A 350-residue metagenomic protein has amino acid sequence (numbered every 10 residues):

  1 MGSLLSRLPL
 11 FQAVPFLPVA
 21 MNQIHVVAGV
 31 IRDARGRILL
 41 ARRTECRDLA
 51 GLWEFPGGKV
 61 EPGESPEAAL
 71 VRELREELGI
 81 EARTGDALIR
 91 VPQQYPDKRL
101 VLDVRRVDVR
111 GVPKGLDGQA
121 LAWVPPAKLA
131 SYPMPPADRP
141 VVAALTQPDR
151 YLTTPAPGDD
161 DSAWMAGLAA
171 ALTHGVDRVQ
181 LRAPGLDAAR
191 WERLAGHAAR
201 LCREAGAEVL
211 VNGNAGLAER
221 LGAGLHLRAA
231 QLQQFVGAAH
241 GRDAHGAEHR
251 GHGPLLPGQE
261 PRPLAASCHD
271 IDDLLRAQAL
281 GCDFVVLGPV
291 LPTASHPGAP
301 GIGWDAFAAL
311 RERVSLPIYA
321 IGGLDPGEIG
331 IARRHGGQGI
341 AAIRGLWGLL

Functional and structural regions predicted by a protein language model:
V19-I38, R90: Conserved N-terminal beta-strand and adjoining loop/helix that marks the start of the Nudix/MutT-like hydrolase domain
R37-I80, I89: Conserved Nudix-box catalytic region and its N-terminal flanking loop in Nudix hydrolases and closely related
V91-G115: Active-site-adjacent beta-strand/loop module that shapes the phosphate/pyrophosphate-binding cleft
V104-R106, K114-T146: NUDIX/MutT-family hydrolases
P184-A198, G213-E219, L227-G241, I271-L275 (+2 more regions): Active-site-adjacent beta->alpha loops and helix N-cap segments on the catalytic face of soluble alpha/beta enzymes
L194-L210, R262-S267, P300-A320: Alpha-helix-loop-beta-strand connector modules within alpha/beta enzyme cores
V209-A223, H269-L280, R313-Y319, L324-I340: Catalytic cores of alpha/beta
A229-F235, V286-G298, P326-L350: Glycine-rich phosphate-binding active-site loops on the catalytic face of alpha/beta enzymes
